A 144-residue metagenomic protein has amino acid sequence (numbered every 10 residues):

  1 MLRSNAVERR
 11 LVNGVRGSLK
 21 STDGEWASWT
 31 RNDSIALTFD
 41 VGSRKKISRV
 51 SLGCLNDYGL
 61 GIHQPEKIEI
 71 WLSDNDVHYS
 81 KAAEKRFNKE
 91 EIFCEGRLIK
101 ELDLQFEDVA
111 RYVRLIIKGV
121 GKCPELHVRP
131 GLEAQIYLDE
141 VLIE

Functional and structural regions predicted by a protein language model:
M1-S18: Predominantly extracellular/luminal regions of secreted and cell-surface proteins, especially disulfide-bonded
L2-R3, E90-F93, L104: Helix-centric, low-specificity signal for extended rod-like, repetitive segments
L19-A83, L98-E144: Aromatic, loop-rich ligand-recognition surfaces of beta-strand-rich domains
K81-I92: Solvent-exposed serine/threonine-rich low-complexity stretches and specific carbohydrate-binding patches
